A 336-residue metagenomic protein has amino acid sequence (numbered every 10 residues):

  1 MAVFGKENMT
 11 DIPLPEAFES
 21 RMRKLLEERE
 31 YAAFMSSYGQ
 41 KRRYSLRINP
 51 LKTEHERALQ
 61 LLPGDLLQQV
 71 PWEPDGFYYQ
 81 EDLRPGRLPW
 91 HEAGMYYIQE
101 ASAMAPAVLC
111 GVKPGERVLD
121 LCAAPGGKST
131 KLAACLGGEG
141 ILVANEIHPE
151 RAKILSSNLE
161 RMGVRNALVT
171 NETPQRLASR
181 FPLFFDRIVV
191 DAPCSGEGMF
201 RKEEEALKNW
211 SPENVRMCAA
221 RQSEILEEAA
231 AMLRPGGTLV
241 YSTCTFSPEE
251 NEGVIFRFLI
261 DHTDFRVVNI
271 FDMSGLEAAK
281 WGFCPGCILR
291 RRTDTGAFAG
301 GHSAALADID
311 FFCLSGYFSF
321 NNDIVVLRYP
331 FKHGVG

Functional and structural regions predicted by a protein language model:
M1-F320, I324-G336: S-adenosylmethionine
